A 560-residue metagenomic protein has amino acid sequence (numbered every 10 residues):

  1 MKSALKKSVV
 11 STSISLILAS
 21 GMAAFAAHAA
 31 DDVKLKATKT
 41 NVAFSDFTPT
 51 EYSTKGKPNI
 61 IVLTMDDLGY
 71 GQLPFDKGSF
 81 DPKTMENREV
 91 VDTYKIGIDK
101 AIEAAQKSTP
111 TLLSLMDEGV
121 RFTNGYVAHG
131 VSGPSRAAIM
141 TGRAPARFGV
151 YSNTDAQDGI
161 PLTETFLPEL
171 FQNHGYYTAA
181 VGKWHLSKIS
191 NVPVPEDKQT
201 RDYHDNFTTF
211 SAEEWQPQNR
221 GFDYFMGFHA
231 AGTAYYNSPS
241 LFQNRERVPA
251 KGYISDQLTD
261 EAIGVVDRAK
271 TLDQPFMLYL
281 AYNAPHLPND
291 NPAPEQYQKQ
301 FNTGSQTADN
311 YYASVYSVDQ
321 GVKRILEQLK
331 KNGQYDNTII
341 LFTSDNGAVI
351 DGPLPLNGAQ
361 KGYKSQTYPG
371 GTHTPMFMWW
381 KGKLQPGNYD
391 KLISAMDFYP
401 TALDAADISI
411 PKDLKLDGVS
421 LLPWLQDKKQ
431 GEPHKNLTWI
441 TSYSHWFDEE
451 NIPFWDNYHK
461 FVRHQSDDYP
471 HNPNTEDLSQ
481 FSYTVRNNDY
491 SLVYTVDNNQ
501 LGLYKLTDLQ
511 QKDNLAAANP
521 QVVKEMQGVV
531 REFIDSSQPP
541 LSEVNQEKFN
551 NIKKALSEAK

Functional and structural regions predicted by a protein language model:
M1-A26: Gram-negative bacterial Sec-dependent N-terminal signal peptides
H28-P58, M65, Y70, N87 (+10 more regions): Long, internal low-complexity/basic segments
L35, S152-Q157, P161-E169, N173-Y177 (+5 more regions): Formylglycine-dependent
L35-A37, Y70-F166, L170-A180, I189-Q199 (+2 more regions): Active-site segment of extracytoplasmic enzymes that catalyze sulfate/phosphate-ester chemistry
G56, D99-T109, Y126-V131, T154-T165 (+5 more regions): A short beta-strand-to-alpha-helix junction
G56-I61, D117-T123, Q172-A179, R220-Y224 (+5 more regions): Loop/turn elements at helix/coil->beta-strand transitions in domains of secreted/extracellular proteins
T200-S211, W215-Q218, D223, A348-G358 (+5 more regions): C-terminal cap/loop subdomain of S1 sulfatases and analogous C-terminal strand-loop tails that border
P275, A281, S317-L354: Metal-dependent active-site segment of extracytoplasmic phospho-/sulfohydrolases and closely related
